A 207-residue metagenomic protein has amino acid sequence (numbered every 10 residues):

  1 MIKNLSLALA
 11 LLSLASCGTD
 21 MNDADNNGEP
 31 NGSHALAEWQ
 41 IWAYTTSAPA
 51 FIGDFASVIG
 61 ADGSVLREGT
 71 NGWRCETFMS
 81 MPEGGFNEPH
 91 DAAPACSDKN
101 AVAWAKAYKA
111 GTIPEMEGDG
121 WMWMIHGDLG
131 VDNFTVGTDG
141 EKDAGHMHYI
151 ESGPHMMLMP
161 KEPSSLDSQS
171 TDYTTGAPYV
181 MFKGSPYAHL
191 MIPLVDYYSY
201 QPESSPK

Functional and structural regions predicted by a protein language model:
I2-A10: Sec-dependent signal peptide recognition, specifically the positively charged N-region followed immediately by
S13-S16: C-terminal motif of bacterial Sec signal peptides marking the signal peptidase cleavage site
G18-D20: Bacterial signal peptide processing site
D23-K207: Primary mode marks residue(s) on the alpha4-beta5-alpha5 output face of response regulator receiver
